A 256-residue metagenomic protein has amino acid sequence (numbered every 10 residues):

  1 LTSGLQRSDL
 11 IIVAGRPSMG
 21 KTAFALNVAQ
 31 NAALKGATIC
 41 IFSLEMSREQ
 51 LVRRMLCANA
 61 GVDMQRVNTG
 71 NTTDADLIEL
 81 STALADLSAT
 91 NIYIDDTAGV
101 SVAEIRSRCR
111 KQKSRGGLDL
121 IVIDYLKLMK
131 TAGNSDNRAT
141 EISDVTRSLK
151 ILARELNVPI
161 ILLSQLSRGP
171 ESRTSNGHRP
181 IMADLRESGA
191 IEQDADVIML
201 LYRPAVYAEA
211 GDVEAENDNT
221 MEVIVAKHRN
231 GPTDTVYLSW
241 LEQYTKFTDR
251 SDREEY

Functional and structural regions predicted by a protein language model:
L1-G4: Pre-Walker A adenine-sensing motif
Q6-I11, A37: Pre-Walker A (Motif I) flank of P-loop NTPase domains
G15: The Walker A (P-loop) glycine that initiates the GxxxxGKT/S ATP-binding motif of P-loop NTPases
G20: Conserved glycine(s) of the Walker
A23, N27, N31-G117, T131 (+1 more regions): Cytosolic-facing regulatory segments adjacent to core modules
S101-L118, S135, D144-N157, G169-Y256: C-terminal regions of RecA-like/P-loop NTPase motor modules
K130-N137: Conserved ATPase-coupling elements of RecA-like P-loop NTPase cores
